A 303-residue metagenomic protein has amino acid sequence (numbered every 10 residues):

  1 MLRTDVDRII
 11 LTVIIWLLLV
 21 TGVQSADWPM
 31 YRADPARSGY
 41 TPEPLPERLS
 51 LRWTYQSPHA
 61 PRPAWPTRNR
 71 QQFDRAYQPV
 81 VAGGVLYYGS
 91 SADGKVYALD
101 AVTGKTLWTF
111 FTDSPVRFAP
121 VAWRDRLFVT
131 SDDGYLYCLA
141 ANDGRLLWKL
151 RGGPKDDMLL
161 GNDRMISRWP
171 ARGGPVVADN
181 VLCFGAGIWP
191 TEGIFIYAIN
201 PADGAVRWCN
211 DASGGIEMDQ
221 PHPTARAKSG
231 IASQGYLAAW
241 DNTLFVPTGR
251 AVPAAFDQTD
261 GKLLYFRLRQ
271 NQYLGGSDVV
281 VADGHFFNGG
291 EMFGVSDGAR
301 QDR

Functional and structural regions predicted by a protein language model:
M1-I9: N-terminal secretory signal peptides that target proteins for export/translocation
D5, L45-L51, A186-I188, F195: Short linear, low-complexity motifs centered on an aromatic residue
V6-D7, G22-Q24: Intrinsic disorder/low-complexity segments in short proteins, especially the signal peptide and propeptide regions
I10-T21: Bacterial N-terminal signal peptides
A26-V80, V85-Y87, K95, K105-T112 (+5 more regions): Aromatic (tryptophan-biased) beta-strands that constitute blades/sheets of beta-rich domains
W28-R32, R70-V96, F110-Y137, R164-Y197 (+3 more regions): Repeat-blade elements of multi-bladed beta-propeller folds
D100, A140, N200, D257 (+1 more regions): Structural recognition of the beta-propeller blade-terminating site
